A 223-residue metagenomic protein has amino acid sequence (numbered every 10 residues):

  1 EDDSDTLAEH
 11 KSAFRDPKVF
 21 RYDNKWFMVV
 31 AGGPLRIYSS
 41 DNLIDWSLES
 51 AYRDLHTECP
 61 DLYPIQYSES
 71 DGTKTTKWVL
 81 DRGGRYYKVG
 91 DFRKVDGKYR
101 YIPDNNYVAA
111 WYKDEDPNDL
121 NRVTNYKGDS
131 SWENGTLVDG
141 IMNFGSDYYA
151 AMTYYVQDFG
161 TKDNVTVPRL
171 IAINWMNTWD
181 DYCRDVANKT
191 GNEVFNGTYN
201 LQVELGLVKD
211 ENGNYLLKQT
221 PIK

Functional and structural regions predicted by a protein language model:
E1-K223: Carbohydrate-active catalytic/glycan-binding domains of CAZyme proteins, especially the secreted or lumenal ectodomains
